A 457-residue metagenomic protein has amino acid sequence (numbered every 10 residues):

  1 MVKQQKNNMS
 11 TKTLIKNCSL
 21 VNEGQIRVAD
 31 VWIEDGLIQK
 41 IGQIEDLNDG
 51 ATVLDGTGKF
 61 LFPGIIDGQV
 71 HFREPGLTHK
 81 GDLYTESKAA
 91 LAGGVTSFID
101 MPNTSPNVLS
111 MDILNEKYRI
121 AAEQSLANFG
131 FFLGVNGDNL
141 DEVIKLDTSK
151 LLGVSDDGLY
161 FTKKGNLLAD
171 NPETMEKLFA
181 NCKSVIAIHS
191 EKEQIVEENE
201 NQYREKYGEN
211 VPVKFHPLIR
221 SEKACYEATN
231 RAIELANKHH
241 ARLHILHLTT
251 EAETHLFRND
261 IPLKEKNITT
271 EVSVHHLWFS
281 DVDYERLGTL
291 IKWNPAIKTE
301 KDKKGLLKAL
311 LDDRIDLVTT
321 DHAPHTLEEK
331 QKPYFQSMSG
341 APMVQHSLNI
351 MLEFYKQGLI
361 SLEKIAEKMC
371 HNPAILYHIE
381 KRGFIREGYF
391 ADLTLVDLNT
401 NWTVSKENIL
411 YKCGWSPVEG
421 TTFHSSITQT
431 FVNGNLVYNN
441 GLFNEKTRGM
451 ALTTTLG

Functional and structural regions predicted by a protein language model:
K6-P63, N444: Histidine-rich, glycine-flanked metal-binding segment
C18, G36, G58, Q69 (+14 more regions): Divalent metal-coordination and catalytic microenvironments
T57-Q124: Metal-associated gating/positioning segment near the N- to mid-region
I99-D100, G130-L133, R242-H247: Short catalytic-loop micro-motif centered on adjacent basic/acidic residues
R119-V135: A glycine-rich helix N-cap at a beta->alpha junction
D141-V318: Histidine/acidic residue-rich metal-binding segments in metalloenzymes
N210-R231, L235-H240, L290, L311-D312 (+2 more regions): His/Asp/Glu-enriched, well-ordered alpha-helical/loop segment that forms or immediately abuts the divalent-metal
P333, E387-T453: C-terminal cap of metal-dependent C-N hydrolases
